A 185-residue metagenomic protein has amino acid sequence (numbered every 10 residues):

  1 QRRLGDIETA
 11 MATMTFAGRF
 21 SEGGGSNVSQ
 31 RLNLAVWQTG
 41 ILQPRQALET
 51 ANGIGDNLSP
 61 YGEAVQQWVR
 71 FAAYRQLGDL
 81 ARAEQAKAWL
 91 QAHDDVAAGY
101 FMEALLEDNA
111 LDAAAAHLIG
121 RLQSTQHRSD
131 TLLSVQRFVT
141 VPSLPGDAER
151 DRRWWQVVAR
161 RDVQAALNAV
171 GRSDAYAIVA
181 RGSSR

Functional and structural regions predicted by a protein language model:
Q1-T13, A17: Solenoidal tandem-repeat scaffolds enriched in leucines and small polar residues
T15-G25, N52-Y61, Q85-V96, I119-D130 (+1 more regions): Solenoid-like repeat scaffolds
L32-N33, Q67-V69, Q76, G99-Y100 (+1 more regions): "A position-specific structural signal for the A-helix of alpha-solenoid helical repeats
A98-R185: Long, ordered, amphipathic alpha-helical scaffolds
